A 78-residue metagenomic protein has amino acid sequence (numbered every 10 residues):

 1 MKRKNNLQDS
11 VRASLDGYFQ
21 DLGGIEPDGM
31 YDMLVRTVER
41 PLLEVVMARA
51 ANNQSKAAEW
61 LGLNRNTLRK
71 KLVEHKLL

Functional and structural regions predicted by a protein language model:
K2-N6, A13-S14, Q20, G24-L78: Bacterial C-terminal helix-turn-helix
